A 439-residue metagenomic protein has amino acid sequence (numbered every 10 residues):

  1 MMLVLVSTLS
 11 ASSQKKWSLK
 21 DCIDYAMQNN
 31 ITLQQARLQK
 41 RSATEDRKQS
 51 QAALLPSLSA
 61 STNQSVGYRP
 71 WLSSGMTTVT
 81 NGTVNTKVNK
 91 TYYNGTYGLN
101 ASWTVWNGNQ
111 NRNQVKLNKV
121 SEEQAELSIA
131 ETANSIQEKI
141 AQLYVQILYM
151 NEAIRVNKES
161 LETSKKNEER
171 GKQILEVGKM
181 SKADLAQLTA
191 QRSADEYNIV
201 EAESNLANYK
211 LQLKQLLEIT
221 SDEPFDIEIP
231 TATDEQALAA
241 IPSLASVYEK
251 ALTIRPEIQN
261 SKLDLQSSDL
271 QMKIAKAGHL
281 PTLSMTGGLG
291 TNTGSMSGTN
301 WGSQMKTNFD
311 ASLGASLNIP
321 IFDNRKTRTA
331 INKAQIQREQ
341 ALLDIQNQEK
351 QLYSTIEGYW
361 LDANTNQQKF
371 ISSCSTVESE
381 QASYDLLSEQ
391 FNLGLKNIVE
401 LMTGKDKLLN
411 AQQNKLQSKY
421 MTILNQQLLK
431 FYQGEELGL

Functional and structural regions predicted by a protein language model:
V6-T8: N-terminal signal peptide c-region/cleavage motif recognized by signal peptidases
A11-N63, R69, S221, I227-Q266 (+1 more regions): Bacterial Sec-pathway N-terminal export signals of envelope proteins
Q34-L38, Q51-A52, T91, V105-A133 (+6 more regions): Sec/SRP-type N-terminal targeting helices
E45, S135-K250, D362, N366 (+1 more regions): Periplasmic alpha-helical coiled-coil/stalk elements that build and connect Gram-negative outer-membrane
S61-W103, P230-A240, K273, T286-I319 (+1 more regions): Small/polar, glycine/serine/threonine/aspartate-rich low-complexity segments that form flexible
A194-I219, C374-E435: Short segments within alpha-helical structural elements
